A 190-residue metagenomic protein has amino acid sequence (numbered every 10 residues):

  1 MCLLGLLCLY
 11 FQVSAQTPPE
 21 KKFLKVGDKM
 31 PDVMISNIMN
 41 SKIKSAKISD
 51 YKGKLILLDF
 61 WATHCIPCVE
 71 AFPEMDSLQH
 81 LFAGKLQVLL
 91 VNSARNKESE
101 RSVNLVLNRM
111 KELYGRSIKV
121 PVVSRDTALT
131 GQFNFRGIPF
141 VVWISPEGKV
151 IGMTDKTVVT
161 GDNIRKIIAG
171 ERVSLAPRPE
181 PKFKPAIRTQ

Functional and structural regions predicted by a protein language model:
M1-G27, L57, Q79-F82, L86-R95 (+4 more regions): Bacterial Sec-dependent N-terminal signal peptides
Q16-S49, R178: N-terminal "domain-start" segment that seeds a small globular fold
E20-F23, M30, R165-Q190: Non-globular targeting/processing and membrane-anchoring segments
S45, V69-A71, E100-R101, N134-F135 (+1 more regions): Short, solvent-exposed loop/turn and secondary-structure capping segments
S45-M75, V88-V91: Short active-site neighborhood of thiol/selenol oxidoreductases, capturing the structured segment around
E70-L113, S124-L129: Structural microenvironment flanking redox-active thiols in thiol-disulfide oxidoreductases
L107-S145: Short, internal strand/loop/helix patches that form the active-site neighborhood or redox-interaction surface
Q132-A176: Non-catalytic, surface beta->alpha helical segment in thiol-disulfide oxidoreductase systems
